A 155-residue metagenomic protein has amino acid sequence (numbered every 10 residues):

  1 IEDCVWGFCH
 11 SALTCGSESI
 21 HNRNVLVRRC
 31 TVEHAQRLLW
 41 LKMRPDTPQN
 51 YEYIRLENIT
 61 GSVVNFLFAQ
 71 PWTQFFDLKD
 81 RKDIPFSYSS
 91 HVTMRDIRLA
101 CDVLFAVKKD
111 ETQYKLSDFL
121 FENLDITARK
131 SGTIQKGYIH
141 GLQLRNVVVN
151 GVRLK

Functional and structural regions predicted by a protein language model:
I1-K155: Extracellular/periplasmic carbohydrate-active domains that bind, remodel, or depolymerize complex polysaccharides
